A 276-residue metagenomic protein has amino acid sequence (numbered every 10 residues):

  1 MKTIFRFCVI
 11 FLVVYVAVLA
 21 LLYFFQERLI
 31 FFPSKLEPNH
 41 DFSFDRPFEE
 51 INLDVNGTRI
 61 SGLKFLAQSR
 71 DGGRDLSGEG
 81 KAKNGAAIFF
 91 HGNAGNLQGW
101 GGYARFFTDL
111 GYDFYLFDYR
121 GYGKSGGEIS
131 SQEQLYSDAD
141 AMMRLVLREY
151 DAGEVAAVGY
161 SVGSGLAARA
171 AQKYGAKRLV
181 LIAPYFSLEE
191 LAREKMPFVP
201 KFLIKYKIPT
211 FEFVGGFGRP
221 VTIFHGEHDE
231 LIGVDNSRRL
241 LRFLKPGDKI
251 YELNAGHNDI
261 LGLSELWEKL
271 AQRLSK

Functional and structural regions predicted by a protein language model:
F7-D54: An N-terminal hydrophobic leader/cap segment in hydrolases
I60-L66, K81-L145: Membrane-embedded segments
Y103, T210, R219, G233-R242: Short alpha-helix in the alpha/beta-hydrolase fold that links the catalytic acid
L145-L147, A152-K195: Primarily recognizes the serine-hydrolase "nucleophile elbow" in alpha/beta-hydrolase and SGNH/GDSL folds
F217, I223-H225, D229: Short beta-strand/loop motif that positions the catalytic acidic residue of the alpha/beta-hydrolase fold
H228-I232, N258: Acidic catalytic loop of the alpha/beta-hydrolase fold
G256-E265: Catalytic histidine-centered segment of alpha/beta-hydrolase-like enzymes
S264-K276: Catalytic active-site module of serine/aspartate enzymes centered on a nucleophile-bearing elbow/loop
